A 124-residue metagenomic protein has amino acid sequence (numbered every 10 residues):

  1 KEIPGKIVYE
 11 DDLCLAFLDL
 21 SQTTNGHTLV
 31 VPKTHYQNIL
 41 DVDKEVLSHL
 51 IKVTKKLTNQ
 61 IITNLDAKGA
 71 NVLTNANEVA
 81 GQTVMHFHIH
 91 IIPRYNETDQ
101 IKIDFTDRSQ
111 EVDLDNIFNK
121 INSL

Functional and structural regions predicted by a protein language model:
E2-L124: HIT superfamily nucleotide-processing domains
